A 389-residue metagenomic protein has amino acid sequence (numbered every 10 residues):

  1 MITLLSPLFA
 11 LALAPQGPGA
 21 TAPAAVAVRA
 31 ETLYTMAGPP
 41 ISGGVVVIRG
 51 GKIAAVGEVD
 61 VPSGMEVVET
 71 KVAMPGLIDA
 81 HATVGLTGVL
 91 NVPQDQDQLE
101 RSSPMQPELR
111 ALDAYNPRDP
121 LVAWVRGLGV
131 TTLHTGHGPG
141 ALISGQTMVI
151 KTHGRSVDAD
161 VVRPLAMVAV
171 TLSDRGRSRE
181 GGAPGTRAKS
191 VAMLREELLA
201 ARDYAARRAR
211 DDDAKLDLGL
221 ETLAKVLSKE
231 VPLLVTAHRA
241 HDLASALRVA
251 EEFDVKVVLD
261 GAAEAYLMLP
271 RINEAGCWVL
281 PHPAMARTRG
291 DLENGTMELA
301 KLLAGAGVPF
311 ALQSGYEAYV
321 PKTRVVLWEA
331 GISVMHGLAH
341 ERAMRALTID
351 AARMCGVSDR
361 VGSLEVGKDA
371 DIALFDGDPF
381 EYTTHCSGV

Functional and structural regions predicted by a protein language model:
I2-L13: Sec-dependent N-terminal signal peptides
P18-A20, A24, L33, A37-G76 (+1 more regions): Histidine-rich, glycine-flanked metal-binding segment
V26-V28, V61-L112: Replace "His-x-His-based motif
E31, V46, G51, T70 (+9 more regions): Divalent metal-coordination and catalytic microenvironments
E31-Y34, S42-G44, E365-V389: C-terminal cap of metal-dependent C-N hydrolases
G43, A111, G136, A205-T296 (+3 more regions): Active-site core of metal-dependent hydrolases
V89-L90, Q96-S102, P107-L109, P232 (+3 more regions): His/Asp/Glu-enriched, well-ordered alpha-helical/loop segment that forms or immediately abuts the divalent-metal
Y115-V257: Polyanionic/metal-chelating signatures
